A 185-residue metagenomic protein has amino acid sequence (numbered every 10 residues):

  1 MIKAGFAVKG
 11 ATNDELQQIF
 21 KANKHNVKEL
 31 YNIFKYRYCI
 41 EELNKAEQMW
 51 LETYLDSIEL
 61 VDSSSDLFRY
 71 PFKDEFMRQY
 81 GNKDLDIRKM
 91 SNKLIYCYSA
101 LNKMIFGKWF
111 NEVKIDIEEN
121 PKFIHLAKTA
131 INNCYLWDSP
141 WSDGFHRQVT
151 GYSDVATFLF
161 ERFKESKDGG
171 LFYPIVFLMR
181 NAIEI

Functional and structural regions predicted by a protein language model:
I2-I185: Domain-scale activation on soluble regions of proteins
